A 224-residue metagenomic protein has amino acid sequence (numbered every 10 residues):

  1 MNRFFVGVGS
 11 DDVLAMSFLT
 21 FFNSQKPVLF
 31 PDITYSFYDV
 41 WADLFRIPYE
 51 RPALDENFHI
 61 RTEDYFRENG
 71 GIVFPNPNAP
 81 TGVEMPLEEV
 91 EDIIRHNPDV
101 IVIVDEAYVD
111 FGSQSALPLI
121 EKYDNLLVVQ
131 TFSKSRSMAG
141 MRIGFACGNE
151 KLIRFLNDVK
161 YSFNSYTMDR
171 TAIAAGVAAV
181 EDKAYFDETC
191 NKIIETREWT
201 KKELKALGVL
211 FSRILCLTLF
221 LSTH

Functional and structural regions predicted by a protein language model:
M1-N97, Y108-Y123: Conserved core of the PLP fold type I
V8, A53, V104-E106, Q130 (+1 more regions): Short loop/edge segments at beta-strand edges and connector loops that shape dinucleotide/nucleotide cofactor-binding
I47, V100, V209: Short glycine/serine/threonine/alanine-rich loop segments
G71, I101-V102, L127: Hydrophobic "anchor" residues on beta-strands that sit immediately upstream of conserved functional sites
P75, D105, T223: A cross-family glycoside hydrolase active-site/sugar-binding cleft signature
N125-S212: PLP-dependent aminotransferase class I/II
A206-H224: Conserved PLP-binding catalytic core of the aspartate aminotransferase-like
